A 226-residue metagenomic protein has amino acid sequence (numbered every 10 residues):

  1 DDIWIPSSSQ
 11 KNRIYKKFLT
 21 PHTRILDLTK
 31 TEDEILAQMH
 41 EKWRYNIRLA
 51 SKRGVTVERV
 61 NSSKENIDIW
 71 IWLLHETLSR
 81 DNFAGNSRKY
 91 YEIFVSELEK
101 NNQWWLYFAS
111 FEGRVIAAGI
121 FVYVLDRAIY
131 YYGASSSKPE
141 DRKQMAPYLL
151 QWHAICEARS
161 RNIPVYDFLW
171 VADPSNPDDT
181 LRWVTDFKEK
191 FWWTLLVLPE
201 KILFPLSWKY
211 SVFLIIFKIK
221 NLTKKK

Functional and structural regions predicted by a protein language model:
D2-K143, E157: A conserved beta-strand-loop-helix scaffold within acyl/acetyltransferase catalytic domains
I3-E34, P164-K226: Active-site/acyl-donor-binding loops of N-acyltransferases
R24, W43-Y45, Y148, W152 (+1 more regions): Tryptophan-centric aromatic hotspots in well-structured domains and transmembrane helices
S135-M145, A172-D179: Short, contiguous acidic/charged loop-to-helix segments that flank catalytic cores in large enzymes
L149-V165: Conserved acyl-CoA
